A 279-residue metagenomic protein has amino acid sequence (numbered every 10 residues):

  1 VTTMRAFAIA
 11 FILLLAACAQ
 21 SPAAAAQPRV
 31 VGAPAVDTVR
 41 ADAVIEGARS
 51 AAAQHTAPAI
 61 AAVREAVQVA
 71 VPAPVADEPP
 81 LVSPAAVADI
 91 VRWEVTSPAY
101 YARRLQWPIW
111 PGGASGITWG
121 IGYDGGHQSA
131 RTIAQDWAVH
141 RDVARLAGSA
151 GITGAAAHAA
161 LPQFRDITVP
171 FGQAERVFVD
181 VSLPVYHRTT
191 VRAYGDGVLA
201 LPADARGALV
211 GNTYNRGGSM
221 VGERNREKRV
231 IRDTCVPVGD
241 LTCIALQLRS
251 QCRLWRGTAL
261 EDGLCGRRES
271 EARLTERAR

Functional and structural regions predicted by a protein language model:
V1-M4: N-terminal secretory signal peptides that target proteins for export/translocation
A6-A17: Bacterial N-terminal signal peptides
A19-S21: Bacterial signal peptide processing site
A23-P28: Boundary at the C-terminal end of the N-terminal hydrophobic targeting segment
G32-R206, V236-R279: Acidic, aromatic-lined catalytic clefts of primarily extracellular/periplasmic carbohydrate-active enzymes that remodel
A208-G218: Acidic helix/loop microenvironments that form the catalytic cleft of cell-wall polysaccharide enzymes
G218-T234: Short conserved catalytic/interaction loops centered on acidic-Pro-aromatic/His motifs
